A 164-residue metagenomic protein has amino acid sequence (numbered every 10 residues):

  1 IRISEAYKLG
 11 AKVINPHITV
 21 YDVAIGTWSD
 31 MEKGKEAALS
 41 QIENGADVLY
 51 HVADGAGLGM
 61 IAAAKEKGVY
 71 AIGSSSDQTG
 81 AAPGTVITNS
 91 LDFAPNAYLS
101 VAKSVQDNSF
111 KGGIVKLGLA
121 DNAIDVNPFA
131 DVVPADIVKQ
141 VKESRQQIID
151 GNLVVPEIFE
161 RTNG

Functional and structural regions predicted by a protein language model:
I1-G164: A residue-level marker of the well-folded mature domains of exported/periplasmic proteins
